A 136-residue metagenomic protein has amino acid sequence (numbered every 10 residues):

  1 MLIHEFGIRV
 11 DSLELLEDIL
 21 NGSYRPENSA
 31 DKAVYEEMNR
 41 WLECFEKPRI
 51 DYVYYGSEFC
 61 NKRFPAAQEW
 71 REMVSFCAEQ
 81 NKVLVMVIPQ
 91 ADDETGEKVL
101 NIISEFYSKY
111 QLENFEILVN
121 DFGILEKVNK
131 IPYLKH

Functional and structural regions predicted by a protein language model:
M1-H136: Non-catalytic helical/linker scaffolds that mediate oligomerization, partner binding, and domain coupling around large
